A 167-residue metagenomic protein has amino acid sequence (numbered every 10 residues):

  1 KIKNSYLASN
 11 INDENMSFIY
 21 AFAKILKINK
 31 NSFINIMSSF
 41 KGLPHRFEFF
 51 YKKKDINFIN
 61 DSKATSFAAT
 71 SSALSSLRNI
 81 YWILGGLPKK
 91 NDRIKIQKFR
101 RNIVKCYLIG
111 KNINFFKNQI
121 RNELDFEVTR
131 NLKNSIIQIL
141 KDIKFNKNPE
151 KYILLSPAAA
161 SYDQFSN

Functional and structural regions predicted by a protein language model:
S5-I103: Nucleotide phosphate-binding/pyrophosphate-handling subdomain across enzymes that bind or process nucleotide phosphates
M16, I153-A158: Short beta-strands and strand-loop turn motifs
L26, D125-T129, Q164: A structural signal for short, well-ordered beta-strand elements
I80-W82, E150-L155: Generic beta-sheet signal
L84-P88, I109-K111, S156-A159: Glycine-rich beta-strand-to-loop/alpha-helix junction loops that act as flexible
D92-K151: C-terminal helical cap/extension that packs against the catalytic core of soluble nucleotide-cofactor enzymes
A158-N167: Glycine/aspartate-rich loop-and-adjacent alpha/beta segment that forms the canonical ThDP
